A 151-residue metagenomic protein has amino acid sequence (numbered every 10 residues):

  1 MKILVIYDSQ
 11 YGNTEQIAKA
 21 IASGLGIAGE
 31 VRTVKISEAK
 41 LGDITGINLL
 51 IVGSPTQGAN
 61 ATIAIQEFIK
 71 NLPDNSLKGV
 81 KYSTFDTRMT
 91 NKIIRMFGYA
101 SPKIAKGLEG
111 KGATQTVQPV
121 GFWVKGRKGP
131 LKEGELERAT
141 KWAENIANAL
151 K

Functional and structural regions predicted by a protein language model:
I3, N13-Q16, A20-I36, D43-K151: FMN-binding flavodoxin-like domain, especially the glycine-rich phosphate-binding loop
Y7-Y11: Aromatic-flanked redox-active Cys/Sec active sites in thiol-based oxidoreductases, especially the WC-centered
